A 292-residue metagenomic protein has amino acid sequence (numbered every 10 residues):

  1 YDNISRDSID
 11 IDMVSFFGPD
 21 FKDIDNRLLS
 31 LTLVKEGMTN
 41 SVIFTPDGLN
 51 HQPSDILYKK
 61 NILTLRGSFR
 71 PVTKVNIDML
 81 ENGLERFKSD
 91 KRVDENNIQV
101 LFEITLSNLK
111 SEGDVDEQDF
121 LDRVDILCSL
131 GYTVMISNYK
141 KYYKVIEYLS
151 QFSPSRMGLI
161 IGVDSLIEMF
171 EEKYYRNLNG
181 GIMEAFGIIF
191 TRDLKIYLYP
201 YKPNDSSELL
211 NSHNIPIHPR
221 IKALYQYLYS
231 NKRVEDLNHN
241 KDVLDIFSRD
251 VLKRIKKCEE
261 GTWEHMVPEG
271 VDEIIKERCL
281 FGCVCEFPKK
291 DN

Functional and structural regions predicted by a protein language model:
Y1-N292: Nucleotidyltransferase catalytic core that binds NTPs
